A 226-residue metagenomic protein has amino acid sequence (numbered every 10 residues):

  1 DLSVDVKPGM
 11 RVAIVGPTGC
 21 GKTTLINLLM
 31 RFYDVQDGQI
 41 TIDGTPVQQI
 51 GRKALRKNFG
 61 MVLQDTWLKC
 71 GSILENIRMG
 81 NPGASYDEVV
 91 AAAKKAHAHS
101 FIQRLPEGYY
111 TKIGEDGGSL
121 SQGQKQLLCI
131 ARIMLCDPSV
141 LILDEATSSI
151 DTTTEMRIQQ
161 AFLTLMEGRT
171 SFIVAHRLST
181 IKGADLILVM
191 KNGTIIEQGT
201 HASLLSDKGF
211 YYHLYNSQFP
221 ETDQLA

Functional and structural regions predicted by a protein language model:
D1-A226: ABC-type nucleotide-binding domain
